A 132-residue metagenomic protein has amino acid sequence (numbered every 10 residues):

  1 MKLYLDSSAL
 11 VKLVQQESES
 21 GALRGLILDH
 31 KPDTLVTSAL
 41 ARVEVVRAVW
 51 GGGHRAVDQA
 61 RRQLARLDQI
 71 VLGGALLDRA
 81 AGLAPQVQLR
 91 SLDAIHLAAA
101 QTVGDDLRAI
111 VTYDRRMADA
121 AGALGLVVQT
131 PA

Functional and structural regions predicted by a protein language model:
M1-T37, V49-R61, G125-L126, A132: Short, well-structured N-terminal submotif of metal-dependent ribonuclease cores
K2, S38, R42, I70 (+2 more regions): Acidic, PIN/NYN-like endoribonuclease modules and their adjacent C-terminal/linker elements
D6, D93, D114: Acidic active-site catalytic centers that drive phospho-/nucleotidyl reactions and related ester hydrolyses
A9, Q15, R47, H96-A99 (+1 more regions): Hydrophobic side chains within alpha-helical segments
A65-V87, D93-A99: Acidic catalytic patch
